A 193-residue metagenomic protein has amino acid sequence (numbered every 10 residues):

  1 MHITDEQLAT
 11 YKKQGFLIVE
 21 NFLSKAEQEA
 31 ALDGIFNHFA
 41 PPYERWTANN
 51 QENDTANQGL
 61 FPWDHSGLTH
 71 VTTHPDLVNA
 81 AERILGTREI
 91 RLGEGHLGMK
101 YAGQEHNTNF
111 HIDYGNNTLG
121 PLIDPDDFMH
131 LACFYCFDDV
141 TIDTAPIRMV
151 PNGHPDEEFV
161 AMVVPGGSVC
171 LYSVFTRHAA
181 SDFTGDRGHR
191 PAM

Functional and structural regions predicted by a protein language model:
M1-Q14, E20-D124: Non-heme Fe(II)-dependent double-stranded beta-helix
G15-F16, G167: Catalytic palm active-site di-aspartate
I18-V19, C133-Y135, C170-Y172: Short hydrophobic-aromatic micro-motifs
L77, A102-E105, V140-I142, V169 (+1 more regions): Short, charged/polar surface micro-motifs in flexible loops or helix N-caps
E94-L97, C133-Y135, M193: A structural signal for short, well-ordered beta-strand segments
Q104-V164: Catalytic core of non-heme Fe(II) oxygenases with the double-stranded beta-helix
A145, P155-M193: Catalytic core of Fe(II)/2-oxoglutarate
